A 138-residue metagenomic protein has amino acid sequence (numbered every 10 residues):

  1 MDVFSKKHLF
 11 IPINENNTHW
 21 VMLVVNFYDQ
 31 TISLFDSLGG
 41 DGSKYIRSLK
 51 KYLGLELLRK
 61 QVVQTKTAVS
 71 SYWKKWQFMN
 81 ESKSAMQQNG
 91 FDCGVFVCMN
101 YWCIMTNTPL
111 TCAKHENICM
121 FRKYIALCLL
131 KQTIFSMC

Functional and structural regions predicted by a protein language model:
M1-C138: Cysteine protease-like catalytic core of ubiquitin/ubiquitin-like
